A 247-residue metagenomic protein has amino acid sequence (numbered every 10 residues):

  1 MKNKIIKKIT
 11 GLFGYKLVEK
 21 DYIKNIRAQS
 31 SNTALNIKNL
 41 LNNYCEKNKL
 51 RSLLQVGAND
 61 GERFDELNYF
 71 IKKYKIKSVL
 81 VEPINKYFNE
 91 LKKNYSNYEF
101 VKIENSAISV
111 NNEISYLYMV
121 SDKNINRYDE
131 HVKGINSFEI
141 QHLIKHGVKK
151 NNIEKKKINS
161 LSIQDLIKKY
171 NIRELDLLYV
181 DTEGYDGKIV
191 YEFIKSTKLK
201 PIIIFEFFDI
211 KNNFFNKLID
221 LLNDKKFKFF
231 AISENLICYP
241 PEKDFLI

Functional and structural regions predicted by a protein language model:
M1-I247: Phosphate/nucleotide-binding beta-alpha loop and adjacent structural elements of enzyme active sites
